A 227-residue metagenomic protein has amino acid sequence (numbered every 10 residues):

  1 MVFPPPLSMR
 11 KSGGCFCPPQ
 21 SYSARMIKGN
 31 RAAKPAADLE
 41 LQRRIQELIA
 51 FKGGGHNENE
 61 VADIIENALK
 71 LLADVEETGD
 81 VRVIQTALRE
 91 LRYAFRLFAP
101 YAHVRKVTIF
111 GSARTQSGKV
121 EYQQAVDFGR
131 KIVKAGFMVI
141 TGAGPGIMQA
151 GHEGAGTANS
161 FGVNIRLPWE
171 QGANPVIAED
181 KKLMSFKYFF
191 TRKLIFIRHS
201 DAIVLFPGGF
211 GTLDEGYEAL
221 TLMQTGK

Functional and structural regions predicted by a protein language model:
P6-M9: Intrinsic low-complexity, disordered N-terminal segments enriched in polar/charged/small residues
C15-C17: Cysteine-centered motifs
Q20-Y22: Low-complexity, intrinsically disordered or signal/transmembrane-proximal segments
I27-I165, G172: Glycine-rich beta-alpha loop segments
A125, G146-F206: Acidic/glycine-enriched connector segments
D201-L220: Glycine-rich anion-binding loop/nest that anchors nucleotide
L222-K227: Arginine/glycine-rich "motif VI" loop of SF2 helicases in the C-terminal RecA-like domain
